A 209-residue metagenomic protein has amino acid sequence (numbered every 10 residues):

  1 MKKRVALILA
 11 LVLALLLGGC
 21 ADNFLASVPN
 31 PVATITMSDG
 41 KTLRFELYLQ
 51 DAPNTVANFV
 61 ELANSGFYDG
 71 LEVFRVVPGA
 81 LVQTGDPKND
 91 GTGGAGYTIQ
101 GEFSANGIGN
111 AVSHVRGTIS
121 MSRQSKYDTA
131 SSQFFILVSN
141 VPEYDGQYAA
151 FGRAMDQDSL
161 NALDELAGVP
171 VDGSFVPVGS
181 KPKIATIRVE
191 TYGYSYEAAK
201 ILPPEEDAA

Functional and structural regions predicted by a protein language model:
M1-R4: Positively charged n-region of N-terminal signal peptides that target proteins for export
L13-A209: Cyclophilin-like peptidyl-prolyl cis-trans isomerases
